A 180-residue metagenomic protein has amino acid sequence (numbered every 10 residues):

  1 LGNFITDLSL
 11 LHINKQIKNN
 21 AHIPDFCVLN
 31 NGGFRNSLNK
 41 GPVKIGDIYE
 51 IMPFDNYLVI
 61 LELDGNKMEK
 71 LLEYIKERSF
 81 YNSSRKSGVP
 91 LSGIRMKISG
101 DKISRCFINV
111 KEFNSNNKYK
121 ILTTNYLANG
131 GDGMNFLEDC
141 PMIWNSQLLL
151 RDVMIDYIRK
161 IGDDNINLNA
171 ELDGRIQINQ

Functional and structural regions predicted by a protein language model:
L1: Short, contiguous, pocket-lining structural segments that sit at or immediately flank catalytic/ligand-binding sites
F4-Q180: Feature captures C-terminal
